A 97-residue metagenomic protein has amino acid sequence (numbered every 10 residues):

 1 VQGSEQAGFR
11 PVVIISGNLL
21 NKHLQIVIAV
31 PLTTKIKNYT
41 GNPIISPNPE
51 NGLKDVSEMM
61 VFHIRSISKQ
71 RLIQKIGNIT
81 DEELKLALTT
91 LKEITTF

Functional and structural regions predicted by a protein language model:
V1, N18, I76: Generic anion/oxyanion-binding catalytic loop in active/binding sites
V1-G3, T96: Protein maturation boundaries and topogenic segments
S4-F9, I14-P47: Compact nucleic-acid interaction/catalytic patches
N51-F97: C-terminal terminal-subdomain/extension
